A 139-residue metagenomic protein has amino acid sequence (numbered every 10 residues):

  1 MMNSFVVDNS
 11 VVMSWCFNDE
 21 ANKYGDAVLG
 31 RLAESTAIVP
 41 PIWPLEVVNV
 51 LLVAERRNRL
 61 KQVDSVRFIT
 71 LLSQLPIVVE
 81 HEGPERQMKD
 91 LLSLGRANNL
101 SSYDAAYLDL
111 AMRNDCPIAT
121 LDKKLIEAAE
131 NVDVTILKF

Functional and structural regions predicted by a protein language model:
M1-I42, A54, N58-V66, V132: Short, well-structured N-terminal submotif of metal-dependent ribonuclease cores
M2-S4, L108-F139: Acidic, PIN/NYN-like endoribonuclease modules and their adjacent C-terminal/linker elements
V11-V12, W43, R86, Y107 (+1 more regions): Alpha-helix capping/helix-boundary segments
Y24, E46, D90, E127-A128: Phosphate- and divalent-cation-binding pockets in alpha/beta enzyme and binding domains that engage nucleotide-derived
V48-V78, M88-D90: Active-site-proximal, substrate-binding regions of enzyme catalytic domains and RNA-binding/basic surfaces
I77-P117, L121: Active-site neighborhoods of divalent-metal-dependent phosphate/nucleic-acid chemistry enzymes
